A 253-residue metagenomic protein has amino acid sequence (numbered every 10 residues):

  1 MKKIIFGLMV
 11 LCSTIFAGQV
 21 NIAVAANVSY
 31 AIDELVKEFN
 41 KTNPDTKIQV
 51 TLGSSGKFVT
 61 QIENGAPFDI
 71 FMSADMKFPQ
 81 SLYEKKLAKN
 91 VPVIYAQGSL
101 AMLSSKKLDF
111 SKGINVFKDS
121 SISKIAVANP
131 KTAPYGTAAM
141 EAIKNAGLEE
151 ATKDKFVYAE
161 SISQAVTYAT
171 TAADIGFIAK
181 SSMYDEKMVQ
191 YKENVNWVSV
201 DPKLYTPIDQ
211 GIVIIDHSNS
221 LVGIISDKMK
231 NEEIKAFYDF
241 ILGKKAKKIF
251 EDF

Functional and structural regions predicted by a protein language model:
M1-I4, F177: Positively charged n-region of N-terminal signal peptides that target proteins for export
I4-I15: Sec-dependent N-terminal signal peptides
I5-F6, N90, K124, V200: Generic detector of short alpha-helix boundary/capping microenvironments and adjacent low-complexity segments
A17-K41, G56, T60-N64, S73-M76 (+3 more regions): Exported/periplasmic ABC-transporter solute-binding proteins
D45-S54: A short beta-strand-loop structural module common to alpha/beta enzyme folds
K47-I48, K89-V91, N196-S199: A short linear hydrophobic-aromatic micro-motif
